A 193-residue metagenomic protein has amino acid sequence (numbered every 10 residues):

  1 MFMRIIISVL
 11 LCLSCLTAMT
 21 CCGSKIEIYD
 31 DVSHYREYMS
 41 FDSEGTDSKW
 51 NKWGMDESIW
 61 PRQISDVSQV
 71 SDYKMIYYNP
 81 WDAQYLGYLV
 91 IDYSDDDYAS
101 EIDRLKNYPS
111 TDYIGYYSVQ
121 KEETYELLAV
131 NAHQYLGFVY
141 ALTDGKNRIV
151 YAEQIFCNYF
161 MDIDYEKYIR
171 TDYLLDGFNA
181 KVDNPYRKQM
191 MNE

Functional and structural regions predicted by a protein language model:
M1-V9: Positively charged n-region of N-terminal signal peptides that target proteins for export
S8, D96-S100: A beta-rich soluble binding module of mature secreted/lumenal proteins
V9, V32, I59, I64-V70 (+6 more regions): Extended aliphatic helical segments
L10-C15: Hydrophobic membrane-insertion alpha-helices, especially the h-region of bacterial N-terminal signal peptides
T17-C21: C-terminal motif of bacterial Sec signal peptides marking the signal peptidase cleavage site
C22-D97: N-terminal export/targeting and maturation segments
E101-E193: Extracytoplasmic electrostatic interaction patches
